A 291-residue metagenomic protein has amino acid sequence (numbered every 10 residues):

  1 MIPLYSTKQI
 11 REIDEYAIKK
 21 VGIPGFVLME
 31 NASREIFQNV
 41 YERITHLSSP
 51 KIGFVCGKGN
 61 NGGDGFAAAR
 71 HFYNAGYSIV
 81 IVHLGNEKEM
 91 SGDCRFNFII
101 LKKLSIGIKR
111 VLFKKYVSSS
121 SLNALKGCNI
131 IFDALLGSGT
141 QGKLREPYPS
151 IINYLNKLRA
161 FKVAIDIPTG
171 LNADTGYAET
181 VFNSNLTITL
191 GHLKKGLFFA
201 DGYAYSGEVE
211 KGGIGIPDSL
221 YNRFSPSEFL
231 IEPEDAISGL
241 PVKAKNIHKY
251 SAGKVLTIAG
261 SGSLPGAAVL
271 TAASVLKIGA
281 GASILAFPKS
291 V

Functional and structural regions predicted by a protein language model:
M1-G85, S91, L186, L197-V291: Small-residue (G/A/S/T)-rich helix-start motifs and N-terminal tracts that mark the onset
F37-L135, K143-I165: Nucleotide and nucleotide-moiety/phosphate-recognizing core
F113, S118, H192, I214-I216 (+1 more regions): Residues that form or immediately flank small-molecule/cofactor binding pockets and catalytic motifs
N129-I130, L135-P226: Internal gly/pro-rich beta-alpha loop/helix module that stabilizes soluble enzyme cofactors or their anionic handles
